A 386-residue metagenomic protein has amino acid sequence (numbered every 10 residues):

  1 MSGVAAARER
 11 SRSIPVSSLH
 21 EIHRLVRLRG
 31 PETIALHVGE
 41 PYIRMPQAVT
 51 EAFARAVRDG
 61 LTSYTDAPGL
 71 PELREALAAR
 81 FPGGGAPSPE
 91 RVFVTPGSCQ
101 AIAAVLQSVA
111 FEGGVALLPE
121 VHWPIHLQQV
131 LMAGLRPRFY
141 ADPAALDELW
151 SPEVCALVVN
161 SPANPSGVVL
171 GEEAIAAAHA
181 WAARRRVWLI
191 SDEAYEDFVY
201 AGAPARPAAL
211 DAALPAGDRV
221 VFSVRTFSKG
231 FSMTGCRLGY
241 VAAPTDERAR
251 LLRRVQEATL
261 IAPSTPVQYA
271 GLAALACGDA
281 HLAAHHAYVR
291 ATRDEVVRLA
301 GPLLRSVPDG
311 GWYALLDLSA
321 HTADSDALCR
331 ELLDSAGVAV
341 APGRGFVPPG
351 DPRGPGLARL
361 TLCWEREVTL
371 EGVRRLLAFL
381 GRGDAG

Functional and structural regions predicted by a protein language model:
R8-C99, A104, A274-C277, G383-G386: N-terminal small-domain helix-loop-helix segment of the aminotransferase-like
R29, A133, R184-R185, A336 (+1 more regions): Helix C-cap/helix->beta junction micro-motif
A35, V224, L304-D309: Short beta-strand
L61-A180, D197-P215, D384: Conserved core of the PLP fold type I
A79, A86, E331-V340, F346-G386: PLP-dependent enzyme catalytic core of the Aspartate aminotransferase-like
L118, F139, S191, V340-P342: Hydrophobic residues in well-ordered beta-strands that form the structural core
L214-R290, F379-L380: Conserved core segment of the aminotransferase class I/II
L272, Y288-V297, R305-L318, G356: Conserved glycine-rich beta-strand-loop-beta hairpin in the small C-terminal domain of fold type I
